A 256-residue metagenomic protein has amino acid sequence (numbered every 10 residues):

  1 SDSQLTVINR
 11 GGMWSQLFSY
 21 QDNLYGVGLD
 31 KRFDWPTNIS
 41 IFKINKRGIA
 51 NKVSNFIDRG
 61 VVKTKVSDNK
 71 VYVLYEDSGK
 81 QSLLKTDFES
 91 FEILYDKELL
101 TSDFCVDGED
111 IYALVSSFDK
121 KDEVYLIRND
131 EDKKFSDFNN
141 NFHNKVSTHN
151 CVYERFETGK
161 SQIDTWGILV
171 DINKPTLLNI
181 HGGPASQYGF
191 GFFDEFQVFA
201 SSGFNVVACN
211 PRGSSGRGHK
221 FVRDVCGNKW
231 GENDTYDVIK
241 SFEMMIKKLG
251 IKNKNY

Functional and structural regions predicted by a protein language model:
S1, V7-S15, V27-I41, S54-V61 (+5 more regions): A flexible loop/linker signature enriched in serine peptidases of the S9 family
D2, I41, I49-A50, F91-E92 (+1 more regions): Tryptophan-centered short beta-strand motifs
L5, S15-Q16, Q81, F91-L169 (+3 more regions): Non-catalytic accessory segments flanking enzyme active sites
L17-S19, K65-S67, C105: Conserved beta-strand position repeated across blades of beta-propeller domains
Q21-D22, D68-N69, E109: Short coil/turn segments that connect the beta-strands within blades of beta-propeller domains
D30-S40, N51-K65, L99-S102, K133-C151: Beta-propeller and related beta-repeat scaffolds in trafficking/envelope systems
N45-G48, T86-E89, R128-D130: Short loop/turn segments that connect beta-strands within beta-propeller blades
F138-N255: Cap/lid segment of the alpha/beta-hydrolase catalytic domain
